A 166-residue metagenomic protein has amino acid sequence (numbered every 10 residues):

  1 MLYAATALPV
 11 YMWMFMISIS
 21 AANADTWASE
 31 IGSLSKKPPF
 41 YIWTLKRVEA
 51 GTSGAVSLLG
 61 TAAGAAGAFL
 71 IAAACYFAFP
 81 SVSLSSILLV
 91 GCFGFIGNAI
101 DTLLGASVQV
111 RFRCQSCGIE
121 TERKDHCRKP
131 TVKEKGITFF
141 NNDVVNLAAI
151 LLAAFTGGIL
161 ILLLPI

Functional and structural regions predicted by a protein language model:
M1-I166: Hydrophobic alpha-helical transmembrane segments
